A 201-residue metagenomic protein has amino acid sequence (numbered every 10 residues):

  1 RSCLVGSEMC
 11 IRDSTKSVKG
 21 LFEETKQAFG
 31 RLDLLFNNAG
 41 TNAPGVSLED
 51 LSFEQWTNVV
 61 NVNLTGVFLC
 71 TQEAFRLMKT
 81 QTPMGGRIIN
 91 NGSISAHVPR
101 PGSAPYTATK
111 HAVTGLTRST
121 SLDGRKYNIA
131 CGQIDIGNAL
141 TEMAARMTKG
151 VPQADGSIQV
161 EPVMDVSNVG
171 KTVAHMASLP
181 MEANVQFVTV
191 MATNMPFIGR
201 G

Functional and structural regions predicted by a protein language model:
R1-G6, I11: Single conserved hydrophobic/aromatic residue that forms the stacking wall/gate of nucleotide- or nucleobase-binding
R12-G20, F53: The beta1-alpha1 cofactor-binding region of Rossmann-like NAD(H)/NADP(H)-dependent oxidoreductases
V46-L48, Q55-T57: Substrate-binding pocket helix/loop in short-chain dehydrogenase/reductase
T71, T109: Active-site helix of classical SDR
R76, T80, L122-R125: Alpha-helical segment proximal to the catalytic Tyr-Lys
S93: Residue(s) in the substrate-gating loop at a strand-loop-helix junction that position the organic substrate next
Q133-I134, P152-G199: C-terminal helical subdomain
